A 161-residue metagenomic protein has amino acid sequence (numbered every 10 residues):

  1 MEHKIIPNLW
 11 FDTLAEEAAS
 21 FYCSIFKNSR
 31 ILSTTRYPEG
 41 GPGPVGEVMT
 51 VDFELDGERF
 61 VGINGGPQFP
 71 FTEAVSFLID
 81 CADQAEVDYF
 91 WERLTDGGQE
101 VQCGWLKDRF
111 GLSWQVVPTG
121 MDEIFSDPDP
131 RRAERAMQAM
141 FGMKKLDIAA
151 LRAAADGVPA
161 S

Functional and structural regions predicted by a protein language model:
M1-H3, F69-F71: Short, flexible turn/loop "capping" segments at secondary-structure junctions
N8-G57: Core segments of cupin and vicinal oxygen chelate
F11, A15, I25, L55-E58 (+4 more regions): Vicinal oxygen chelate
P42-G43, Q68-P70: Short glycine/serine/proline-enriched coil/turn segments at secondary-structure junctions
I63-G65: Active-site-proximal beta-strand/loop segments in catalytic clefts of secreted hydrolases
R132-S161: Acidic/histidine-enriched, glycine/proline-rich intrinsically disordered or flexible terminal extensions
